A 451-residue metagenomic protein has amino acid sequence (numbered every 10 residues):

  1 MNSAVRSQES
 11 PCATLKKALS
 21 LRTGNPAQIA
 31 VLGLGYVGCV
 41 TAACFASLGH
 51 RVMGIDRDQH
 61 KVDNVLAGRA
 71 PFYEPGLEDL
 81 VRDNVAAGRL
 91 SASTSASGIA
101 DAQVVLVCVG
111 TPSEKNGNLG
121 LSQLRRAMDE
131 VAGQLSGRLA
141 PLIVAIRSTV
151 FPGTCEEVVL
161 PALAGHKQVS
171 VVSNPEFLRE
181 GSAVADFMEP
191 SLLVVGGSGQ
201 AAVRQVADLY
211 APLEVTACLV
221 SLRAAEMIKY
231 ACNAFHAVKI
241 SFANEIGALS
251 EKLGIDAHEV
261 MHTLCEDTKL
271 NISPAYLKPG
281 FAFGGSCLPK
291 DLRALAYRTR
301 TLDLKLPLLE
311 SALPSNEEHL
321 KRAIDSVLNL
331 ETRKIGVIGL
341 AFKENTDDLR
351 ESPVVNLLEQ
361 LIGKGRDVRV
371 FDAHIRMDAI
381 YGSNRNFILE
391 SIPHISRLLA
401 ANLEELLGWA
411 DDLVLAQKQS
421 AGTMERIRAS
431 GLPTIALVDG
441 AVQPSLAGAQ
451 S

Functional and structural regions predicted by a protein language model:
N2-S451: Structural/interface elements that position substrates and couple domains in central-metabolism enzymes
